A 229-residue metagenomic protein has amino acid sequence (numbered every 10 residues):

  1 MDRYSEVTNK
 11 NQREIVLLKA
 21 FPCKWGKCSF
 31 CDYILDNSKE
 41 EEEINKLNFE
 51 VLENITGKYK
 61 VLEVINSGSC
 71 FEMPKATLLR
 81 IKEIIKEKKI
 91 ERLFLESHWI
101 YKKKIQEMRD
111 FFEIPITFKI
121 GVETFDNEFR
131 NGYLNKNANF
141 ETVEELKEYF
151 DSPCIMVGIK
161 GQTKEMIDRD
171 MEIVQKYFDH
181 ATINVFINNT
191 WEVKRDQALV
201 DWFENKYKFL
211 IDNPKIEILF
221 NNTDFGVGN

Functional and structural regions predicted by a protein language model:
M1-K46: Canonical Radical SAM [4Fe-4S] cluster-binding loop centered on the CxxxCxxC motif and its immediate flanking residues
D2-Q12, K58, E172-N229: Auxiliary Fe-S-binding modules of radical SAM enzymes
P22, K119-E123, G158: Glycine-centered small-residue hotspots that permit tight backbone geometry or close packing
Y33-N48, G57-K75, K88-K102, P115-F140 (+2 more regions): Core AdoMet radical
L52-G57, I81-K88, Q106-P115, E141-E148 (+1 more regions): Acidic (Asp/Glu)-rich catalytic clusters
M73-K82, Y101-F112, K164-D170: Distinct, well-ordered alpha-helical segments
L78, I84-K88, N139-P153, L199-I218: Alpha-helix-loop-beta-strand connector modules within alpha/beta enzyme cores
F125-N127, E145-D170, N184-V193: Conserved strand-turn element in the central/C-terminal portion of the radical SAM core barrel that lines
